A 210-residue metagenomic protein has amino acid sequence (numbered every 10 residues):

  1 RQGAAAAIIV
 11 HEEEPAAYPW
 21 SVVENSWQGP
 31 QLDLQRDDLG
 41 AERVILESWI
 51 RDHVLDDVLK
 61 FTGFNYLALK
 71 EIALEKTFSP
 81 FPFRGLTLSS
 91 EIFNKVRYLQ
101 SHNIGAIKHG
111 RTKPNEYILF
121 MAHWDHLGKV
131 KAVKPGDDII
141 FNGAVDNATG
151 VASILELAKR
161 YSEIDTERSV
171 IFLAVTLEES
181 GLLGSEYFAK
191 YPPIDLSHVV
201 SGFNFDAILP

Functional and structural regions predicted by a protein language model:
R1-L39, R43-V44, H109, Y117 (+3 more regions): Extracellular/luminal Protease-associated
A5-V10, L46-I50, G105, Y117-M121 (+3 more regions): Structural recognition of the beta-strand scaffold that forms the well-ordered cores of secreted hydrolase catalytic
I8-P15, V54-V58, T112, H126 (+2 more regions): Short loop/turn segments at secondary-structure transitions that flank enzyme active sites
P15, W27, Q100, G128-P210: Acidic/histidine-rich catalytic neighborhood of metal-dependent amide-processing enzymes
S21-W27, L69-L74, Y187: Generic hydrophobic, helix-prone segments enriched in Leu/Val/Ile
N25, D56-F61, Y187-K190: Charged/polar, solvent-exposed surface patches and flexible loops
R36-G143, E156-K159, E163, E167: Soluble metallo-hydrolase cores and metallopeptidase-like ectodomains found primarily in the secretory/periplasmic
